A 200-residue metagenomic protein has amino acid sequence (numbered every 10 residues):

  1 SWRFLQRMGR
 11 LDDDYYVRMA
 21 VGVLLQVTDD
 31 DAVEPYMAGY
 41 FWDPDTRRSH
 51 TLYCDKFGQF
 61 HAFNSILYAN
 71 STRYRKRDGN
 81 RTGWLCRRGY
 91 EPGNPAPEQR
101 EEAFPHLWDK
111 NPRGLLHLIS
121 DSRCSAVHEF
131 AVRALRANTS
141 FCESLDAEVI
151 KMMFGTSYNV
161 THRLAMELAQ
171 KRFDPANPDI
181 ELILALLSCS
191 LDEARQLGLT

Functional and structural regions predicted by a protein language model:
W2-T200: Alpha-solenoid helical repeat scaffolds
